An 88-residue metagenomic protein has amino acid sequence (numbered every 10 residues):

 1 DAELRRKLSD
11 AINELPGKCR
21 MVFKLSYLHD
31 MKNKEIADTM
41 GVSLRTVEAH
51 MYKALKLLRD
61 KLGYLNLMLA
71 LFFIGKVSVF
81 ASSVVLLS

Functional and structural regions predicted by a protein language model:
D1-D10: Acidic, proline/glycine-rich intrinsically disordered inter-domain spacer in sigma factors
L8, V22-F23, A54: Short alpha-helical "packing" element that flanks the helix-turn-helix/winged-helix DNA-binding module
D10-N13, G17, M21, H29-T46: Helix-turn-helix DNA-binding module
M21, E35-I36, A49-H50, D60 (+2 more regions): A generic "cationic amphipathic patch" detector
M40-G63: DNA-recognition helix of helix-turn-helix
L55-L87: C-terminal edge and immediately downstream basic/flexible tail or linker adjoining helix-turn-helix-like DNA-binding
